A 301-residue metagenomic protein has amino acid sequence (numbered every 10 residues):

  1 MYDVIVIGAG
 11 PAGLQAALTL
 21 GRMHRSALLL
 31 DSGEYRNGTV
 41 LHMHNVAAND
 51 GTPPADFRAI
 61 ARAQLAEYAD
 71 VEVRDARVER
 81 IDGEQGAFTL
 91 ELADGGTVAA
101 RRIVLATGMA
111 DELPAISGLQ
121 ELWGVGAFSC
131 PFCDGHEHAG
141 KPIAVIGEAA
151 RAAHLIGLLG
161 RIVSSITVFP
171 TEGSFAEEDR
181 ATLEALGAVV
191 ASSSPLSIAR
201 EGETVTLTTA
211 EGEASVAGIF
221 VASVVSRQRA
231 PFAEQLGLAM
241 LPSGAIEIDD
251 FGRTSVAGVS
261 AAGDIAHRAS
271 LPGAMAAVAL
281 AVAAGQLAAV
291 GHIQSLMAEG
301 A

Functional and structural regions predicted by a protein language model:
M1-V4, E72-G140, F220, I246-S255: FAD-binding core/adjacent interface of flavoenzyme oxidoreductases
Y2-A59, K141-P142, A150-G173: Beta1-alpha1 glycine-rich phosphate/pyrophosphate-binding loop at the start of Rossmann-like nucleotide-binding domains
G8, A100, A106-G108, L113-A115 (+4 more regions): Short, well-ordered coil/turn residues at beta-beta hairpins and beta-strand->alpha-helix junctions within
G13, R80, D111, A152 (+1 more regions): Glycine-rich nucleotide phosphate-binding loop and flanking beta-alpha elements of Rossmann-like dinucleotide-binding
A17, G21-R25, S165-E172, A279-A301: Internal hydrophobic alpha-helix adjacent to the cofactor/substrate pocket in enzyme cavities
A59-L92, T97-A100, I162-E247, M297-A301: A Rossmann-like FAD-binding core segment of flavoenzymes
E121-E137, S223-L280, L287, Q294: FAD-site-proximal beta/loop scaffold in flavoenzymes
V125-C133, A144-G157, A176-E177: Active-site glycine-rich loop that binds ribose-phosphate moieties when present
